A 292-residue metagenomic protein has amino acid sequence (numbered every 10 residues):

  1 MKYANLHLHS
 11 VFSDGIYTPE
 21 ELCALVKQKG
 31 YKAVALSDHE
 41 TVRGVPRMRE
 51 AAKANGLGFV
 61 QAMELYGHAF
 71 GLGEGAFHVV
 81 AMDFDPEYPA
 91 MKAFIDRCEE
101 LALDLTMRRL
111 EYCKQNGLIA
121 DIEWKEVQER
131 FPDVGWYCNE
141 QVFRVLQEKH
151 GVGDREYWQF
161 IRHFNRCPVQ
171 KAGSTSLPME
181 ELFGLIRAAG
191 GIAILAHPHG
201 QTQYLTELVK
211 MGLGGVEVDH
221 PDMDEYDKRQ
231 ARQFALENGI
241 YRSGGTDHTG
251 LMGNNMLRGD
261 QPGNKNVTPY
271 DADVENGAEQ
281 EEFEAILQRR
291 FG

Functional and structural regions predicted by a protein language model:
K2-Y137, M211-N255, D260-Q261: A metal-dependent hydrolase metal-coordination microenvironment
I16, K171-P178, L195-G200: A general structural motif
A35-L36, I192-H197: Substrate-recognition element of Asp-dependent hydrolases with the DxDx(T/V) motif
H68-R97, L101, R144-P168, G259-F291: Active-site gating loops and adjacent loop-to-helix segments of metal-dependent hydrolytic enzymes
P132-G191: Conserved acidic, metal-coordinating active-site core of Asp-based, Mg2+-dependent phosphoryl-transfer enzymes
G200-Q201, H248: Short, polar loop motifs at secondary-structure junctions
T202-K210: Distinct, well-ordered alpha-helical segments
